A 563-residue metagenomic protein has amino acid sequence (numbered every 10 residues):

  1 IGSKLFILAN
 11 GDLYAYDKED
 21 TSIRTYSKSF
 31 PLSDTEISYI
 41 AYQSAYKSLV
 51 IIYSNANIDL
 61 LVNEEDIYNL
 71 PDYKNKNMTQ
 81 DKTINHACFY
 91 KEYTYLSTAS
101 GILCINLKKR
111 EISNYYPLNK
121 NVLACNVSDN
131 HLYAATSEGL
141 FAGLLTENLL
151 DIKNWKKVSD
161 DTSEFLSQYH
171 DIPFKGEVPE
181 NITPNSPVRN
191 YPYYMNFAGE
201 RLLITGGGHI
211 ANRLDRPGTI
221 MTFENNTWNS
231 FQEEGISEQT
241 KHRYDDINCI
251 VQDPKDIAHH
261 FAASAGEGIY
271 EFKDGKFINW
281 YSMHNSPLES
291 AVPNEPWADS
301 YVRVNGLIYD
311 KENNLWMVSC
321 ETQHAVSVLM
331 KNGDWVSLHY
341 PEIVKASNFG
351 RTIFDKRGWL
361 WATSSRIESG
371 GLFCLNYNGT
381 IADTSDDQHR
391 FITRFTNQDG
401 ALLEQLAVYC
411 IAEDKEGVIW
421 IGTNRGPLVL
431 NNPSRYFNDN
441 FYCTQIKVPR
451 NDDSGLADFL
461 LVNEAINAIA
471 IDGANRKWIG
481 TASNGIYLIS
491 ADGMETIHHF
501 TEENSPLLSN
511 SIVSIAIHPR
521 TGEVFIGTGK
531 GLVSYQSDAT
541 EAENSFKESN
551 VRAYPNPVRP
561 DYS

Functional and structural regions predicted by a protein language model:
G2, Y42-Y46, F89-K91, V127-D129 (+7 more regions): Residue-level detector of Asp-centered blade-edge/turn motifs that repeat once per structural unit in beta-propeller
K4-I7, S48-I51, Y93-L96, H131-A134 (+7 more regions): Conserved beta-propeller blade signature
Y14, A56-I58, G101-L103, G139-F141 (+7 more regions): Short glycine/acidic-enriched loop and turn motifs that connect beta-strands
S27-S33, P71-T79, W155-S186, N229-R243 (+7 more regions): Surface-exposed loop and turn segments in beta-propeller and other repeat-based domains that flank or scaffold
E36-Y39, T83-N85, P184-Y194, R243-I250 (+5 more regions): Signature of short aromatic-glycine-proline-rich micro-motifs recurring in repeat-based ectodomains
E64-I67, L145-L150, N226-W228, D274-N279 (+5 more regions): Short loop/turn segments immediately following beta-strands, especially the blade-tip and inter-blade linker loops
P254, N544-S563: Surface-exposed, proline-anchored Ser/Thr-rich loop/turn motifs
G426, S511-F546: Blade-level signature of beta-propeller repeat domains, shared across WD40, Kelch, NHL, RCC1 and BNR/Asp-box propellers
